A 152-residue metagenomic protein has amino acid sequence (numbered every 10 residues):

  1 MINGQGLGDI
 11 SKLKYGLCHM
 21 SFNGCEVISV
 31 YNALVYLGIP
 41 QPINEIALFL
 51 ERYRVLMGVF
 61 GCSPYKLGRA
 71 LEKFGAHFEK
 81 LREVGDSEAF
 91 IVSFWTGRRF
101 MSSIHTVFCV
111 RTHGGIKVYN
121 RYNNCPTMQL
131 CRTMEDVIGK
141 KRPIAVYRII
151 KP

Functional and structural regions predicted by a protein language model:
M1-M57: Active-site-adjacent structural segments surrounding the nucleophilic cysteine of cysteine proteases and isopeptidases
V35-K151: Conserved active-site-adjacent core of cysteine acyl-enzyme catalytic domains
